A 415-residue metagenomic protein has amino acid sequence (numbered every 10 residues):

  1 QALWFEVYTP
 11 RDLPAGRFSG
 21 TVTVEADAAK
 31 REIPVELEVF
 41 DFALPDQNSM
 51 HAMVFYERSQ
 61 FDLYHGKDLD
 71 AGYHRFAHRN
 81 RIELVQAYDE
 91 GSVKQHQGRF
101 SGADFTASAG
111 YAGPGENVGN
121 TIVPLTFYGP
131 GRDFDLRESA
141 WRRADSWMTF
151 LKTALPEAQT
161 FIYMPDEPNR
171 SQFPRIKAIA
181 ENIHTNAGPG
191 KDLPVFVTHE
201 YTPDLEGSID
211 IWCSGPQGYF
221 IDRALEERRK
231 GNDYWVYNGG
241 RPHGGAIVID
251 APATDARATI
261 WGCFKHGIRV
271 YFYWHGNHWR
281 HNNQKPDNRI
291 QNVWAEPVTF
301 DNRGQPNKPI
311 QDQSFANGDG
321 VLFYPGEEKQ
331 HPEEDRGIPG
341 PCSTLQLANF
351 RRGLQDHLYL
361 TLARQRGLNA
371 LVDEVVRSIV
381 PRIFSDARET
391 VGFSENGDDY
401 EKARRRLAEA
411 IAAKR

Functional and structural regions predicted by a protein language model:
Q1-I33: Ligand-binding face of N-terminal immunoglobulin V-set domains in extracellular IgSF glycoproteins
T21-V24, E38, K94, W279: Amphipathic alpha-helical scaffolding segments
R31-D41: C-terminal edge beta-strand
A43-Q47: Short aromatic-acidic-glycine turn motif
M50-D287: Catalytic-core regions of glycoside hydrolase
Y128-R132, A140, A144-S171, E181-E200 (+1 more regions): Catalytic domains of carbohydrate-active enzymes that cleave complex glycans
